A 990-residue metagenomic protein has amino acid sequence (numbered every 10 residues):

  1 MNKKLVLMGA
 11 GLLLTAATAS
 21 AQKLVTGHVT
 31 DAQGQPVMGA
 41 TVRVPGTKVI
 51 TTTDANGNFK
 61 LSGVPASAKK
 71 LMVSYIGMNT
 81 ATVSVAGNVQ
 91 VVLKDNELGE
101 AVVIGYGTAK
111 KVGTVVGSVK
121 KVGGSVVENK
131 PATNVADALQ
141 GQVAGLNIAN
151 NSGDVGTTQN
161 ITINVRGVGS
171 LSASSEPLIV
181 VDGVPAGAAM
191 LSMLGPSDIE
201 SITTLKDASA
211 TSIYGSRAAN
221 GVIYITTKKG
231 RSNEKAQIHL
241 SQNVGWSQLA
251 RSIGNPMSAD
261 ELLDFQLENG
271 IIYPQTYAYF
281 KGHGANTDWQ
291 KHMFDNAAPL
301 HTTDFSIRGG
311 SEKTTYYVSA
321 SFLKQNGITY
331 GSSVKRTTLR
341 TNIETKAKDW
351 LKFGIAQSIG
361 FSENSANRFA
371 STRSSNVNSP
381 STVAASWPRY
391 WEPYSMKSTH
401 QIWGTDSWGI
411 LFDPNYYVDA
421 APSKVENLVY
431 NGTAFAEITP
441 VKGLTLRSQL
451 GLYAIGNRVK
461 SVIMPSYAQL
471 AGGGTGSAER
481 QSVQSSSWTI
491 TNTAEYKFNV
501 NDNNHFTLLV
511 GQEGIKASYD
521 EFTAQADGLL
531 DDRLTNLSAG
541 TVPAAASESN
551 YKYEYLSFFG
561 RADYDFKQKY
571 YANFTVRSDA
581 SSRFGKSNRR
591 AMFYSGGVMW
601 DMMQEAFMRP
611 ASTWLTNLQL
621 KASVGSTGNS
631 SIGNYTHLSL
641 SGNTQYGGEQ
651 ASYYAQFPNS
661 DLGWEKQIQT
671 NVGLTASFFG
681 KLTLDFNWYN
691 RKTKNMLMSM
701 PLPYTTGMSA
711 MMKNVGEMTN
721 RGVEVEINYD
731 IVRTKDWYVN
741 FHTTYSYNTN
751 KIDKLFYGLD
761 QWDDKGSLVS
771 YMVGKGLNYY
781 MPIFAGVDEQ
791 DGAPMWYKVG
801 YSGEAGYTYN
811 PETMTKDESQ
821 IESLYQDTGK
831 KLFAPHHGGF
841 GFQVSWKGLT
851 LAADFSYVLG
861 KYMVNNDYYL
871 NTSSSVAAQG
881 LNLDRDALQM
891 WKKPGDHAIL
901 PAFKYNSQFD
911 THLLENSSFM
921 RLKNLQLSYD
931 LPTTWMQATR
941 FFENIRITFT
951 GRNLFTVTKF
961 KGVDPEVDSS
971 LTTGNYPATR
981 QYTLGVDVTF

Functional and structural regions predicted by a protein language model:
M1-R340, T345-K348, K352-G360, N431 (+4 more regions): Short, small/polar-rich motifs associated with maturation and membrane association, primarily at protein termini
S67, N671-G673: Glycine-centered tight-turn and secondary-structure capping sites
G113, S232-N286, G327-S332, T338-V429 (+7 more regions): Surface-exposed loop/interface segments of Gram-negative outer-membrane beta-barrel transport/assembly proteins
N147-N151, S212, M603-A611, T934-A938: Active-site phosphate-binding and catalytic loops of NTP-dependent enzymes
T227, G309-S311, F322, T341 (+17 more regions): Residue-level signature of outer-membrane beta-barrel architecture
Q242, A320-N326, A572-S581, A622: Transmembrane beta-strand segments that form the barrel wall of outer-membrane beta-barrel proteins
S595-M599, E724-I727, L925, Y929 (+1 more regions): Outer-membrane beta-barrel "beta-signal"
K831-V864: Glycine-rich, aromatic-lined ligand/substrate-binding cores of catalytic and carbohydrate-binding domains
